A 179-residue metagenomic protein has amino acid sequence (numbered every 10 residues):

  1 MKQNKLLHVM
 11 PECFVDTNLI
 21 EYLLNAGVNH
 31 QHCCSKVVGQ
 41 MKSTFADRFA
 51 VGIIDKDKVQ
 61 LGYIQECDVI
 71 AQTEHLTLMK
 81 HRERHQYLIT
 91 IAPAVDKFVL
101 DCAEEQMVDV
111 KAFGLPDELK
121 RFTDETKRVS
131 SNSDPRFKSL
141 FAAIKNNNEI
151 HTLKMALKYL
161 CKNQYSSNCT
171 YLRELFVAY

Functional and structural regions predicted by a protein language model:
M1-Y179: Acidic, divalent-metal-binding catalytic cores of TOPRIM and closely related two-metal-ion phosphodiester/pyrophosphate
